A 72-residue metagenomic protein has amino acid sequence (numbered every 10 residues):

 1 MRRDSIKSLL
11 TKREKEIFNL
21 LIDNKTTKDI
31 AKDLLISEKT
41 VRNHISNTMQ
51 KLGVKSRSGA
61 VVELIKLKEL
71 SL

Functional and structural regions predicted by a protein language model:
M1-K7, E69-L72: N-terminal regulatory/sensing modules of transcriptional regulators
R3-E38: Helix-turn-helix DNA-binding segment
K15-N19, M49, V61: Hydrophobic residues on short alpha-helical segments
H44-N47: Residues within the DNA-recognition helix of helix-turn-helix
Q50-L72: Basic, Lys/Arg-enriched C-terminal extension of HTH/homeodomain DNA-binding domains
